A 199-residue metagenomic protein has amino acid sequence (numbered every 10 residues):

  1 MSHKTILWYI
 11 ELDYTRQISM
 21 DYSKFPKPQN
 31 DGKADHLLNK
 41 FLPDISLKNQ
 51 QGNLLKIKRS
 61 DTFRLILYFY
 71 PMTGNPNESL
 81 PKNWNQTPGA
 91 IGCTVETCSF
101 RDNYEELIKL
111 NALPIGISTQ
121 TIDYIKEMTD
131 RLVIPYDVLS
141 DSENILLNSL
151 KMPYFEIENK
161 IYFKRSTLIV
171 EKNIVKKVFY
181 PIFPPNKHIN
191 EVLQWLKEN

Functional and structural regions predicted by a protein language model:
I6-N199: Chalcogenol-based redox active-site neighborhoods
